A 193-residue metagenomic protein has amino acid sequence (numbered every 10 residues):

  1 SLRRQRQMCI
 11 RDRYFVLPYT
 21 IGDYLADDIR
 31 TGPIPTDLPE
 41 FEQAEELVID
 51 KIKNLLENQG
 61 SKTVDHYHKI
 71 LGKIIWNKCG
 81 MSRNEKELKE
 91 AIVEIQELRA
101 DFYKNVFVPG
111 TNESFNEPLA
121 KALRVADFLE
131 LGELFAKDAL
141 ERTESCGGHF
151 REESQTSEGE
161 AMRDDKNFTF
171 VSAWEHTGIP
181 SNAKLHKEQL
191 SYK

Functional and structural regions predicted by a protein language model:
R4-Q7, R11-K193: Glycine- and aromatic-enriched mobile tails/lids
